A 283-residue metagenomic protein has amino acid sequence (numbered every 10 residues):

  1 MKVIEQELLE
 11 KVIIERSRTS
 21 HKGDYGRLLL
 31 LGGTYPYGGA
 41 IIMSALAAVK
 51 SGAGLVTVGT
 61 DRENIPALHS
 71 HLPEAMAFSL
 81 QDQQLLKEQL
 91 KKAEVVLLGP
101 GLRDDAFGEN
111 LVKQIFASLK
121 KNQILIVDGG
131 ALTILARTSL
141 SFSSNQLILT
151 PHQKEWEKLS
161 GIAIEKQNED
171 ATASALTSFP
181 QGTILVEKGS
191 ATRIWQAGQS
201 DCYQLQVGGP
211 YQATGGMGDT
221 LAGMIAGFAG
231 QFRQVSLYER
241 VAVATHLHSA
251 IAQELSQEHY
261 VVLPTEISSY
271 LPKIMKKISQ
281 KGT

Functional and structural regions predicted by a protein language model:
M1-I124, I134-N145, K158-T283: Small-residue (G/A/S/T)-rich helix-start motifs and N-terminal tracts that mark the onset
N145-K154: Non-cysteine beta-strand/loop elements that form the S-adenosyl-L-methionine
